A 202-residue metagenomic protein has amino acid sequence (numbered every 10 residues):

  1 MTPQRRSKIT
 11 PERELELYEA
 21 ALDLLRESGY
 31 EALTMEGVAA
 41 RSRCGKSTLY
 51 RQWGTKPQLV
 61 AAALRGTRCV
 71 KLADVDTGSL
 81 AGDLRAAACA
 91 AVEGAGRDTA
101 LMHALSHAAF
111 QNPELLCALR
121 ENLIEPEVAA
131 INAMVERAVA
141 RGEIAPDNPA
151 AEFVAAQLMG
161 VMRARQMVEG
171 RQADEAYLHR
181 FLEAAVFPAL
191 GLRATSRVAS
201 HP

Functional and structural regions predicted by a protein language model:
M1-Q4, G82, A86, E93 (+4 more regions): C-terminal peripheral helix-coil segments that are non-catalytic and often amphipathic
M1-R43, Q58: Basic, helix-initiating cap at the start of DNA-binding domains
R43-W53: Short hydrophobic/aromatic patch on the recognition helix
Q52-G54, L119, L123, R163-A164 (+1 more regions): Tryptophan-centric aromatic hotspots in well-structured domains and transmembrane helices
Q58-T67: Alpha-helical DNA-contacting segments of helix-turn-helix folds
L72-L101: Hydrophobic alpha-helical connector segments
A104, E114-R141: Amphipathic alpha-helical packing segments from all-alpha helical-bundle domains
A118-L123, A140-A156, E175: All-alpha amphipathic helical-bundle segments outside canonical DNA-binding/catalytic cores that form hydrophobic
